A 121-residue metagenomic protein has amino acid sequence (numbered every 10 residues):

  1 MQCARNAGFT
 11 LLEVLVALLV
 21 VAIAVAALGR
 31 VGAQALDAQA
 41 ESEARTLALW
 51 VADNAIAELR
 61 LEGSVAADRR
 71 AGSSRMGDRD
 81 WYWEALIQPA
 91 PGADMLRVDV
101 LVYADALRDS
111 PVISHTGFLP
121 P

Functional and structural regions predicted by a protein language model:
M1-F9: N-terminal leader/signal peptides at the extreme start of proteins
F9, L15-L19, G32-P121: Flexible, low-complexity segments enriched in proline/glycine/serine and punctuated by aromatic residues
I23-A27, V31: Short, strongly hydrophobic transmembrane alpha-helices
